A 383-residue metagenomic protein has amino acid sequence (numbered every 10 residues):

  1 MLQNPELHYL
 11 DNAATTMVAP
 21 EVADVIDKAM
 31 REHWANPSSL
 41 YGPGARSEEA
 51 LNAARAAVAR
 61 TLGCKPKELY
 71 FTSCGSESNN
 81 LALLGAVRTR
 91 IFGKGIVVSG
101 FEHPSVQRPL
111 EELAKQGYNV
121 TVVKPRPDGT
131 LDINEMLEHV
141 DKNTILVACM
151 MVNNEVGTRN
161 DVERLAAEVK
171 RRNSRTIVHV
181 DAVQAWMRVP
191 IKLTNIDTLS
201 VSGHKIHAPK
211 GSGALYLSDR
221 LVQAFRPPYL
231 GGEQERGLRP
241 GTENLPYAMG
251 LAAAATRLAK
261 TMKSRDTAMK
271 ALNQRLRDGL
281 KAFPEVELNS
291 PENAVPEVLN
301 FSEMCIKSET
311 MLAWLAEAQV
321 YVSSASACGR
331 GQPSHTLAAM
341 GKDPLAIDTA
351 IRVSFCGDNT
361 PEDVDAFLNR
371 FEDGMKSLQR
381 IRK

Functional and structural regions predicted by a protein language model:
M1-K383: Pyridoxal 5′-phosphate
